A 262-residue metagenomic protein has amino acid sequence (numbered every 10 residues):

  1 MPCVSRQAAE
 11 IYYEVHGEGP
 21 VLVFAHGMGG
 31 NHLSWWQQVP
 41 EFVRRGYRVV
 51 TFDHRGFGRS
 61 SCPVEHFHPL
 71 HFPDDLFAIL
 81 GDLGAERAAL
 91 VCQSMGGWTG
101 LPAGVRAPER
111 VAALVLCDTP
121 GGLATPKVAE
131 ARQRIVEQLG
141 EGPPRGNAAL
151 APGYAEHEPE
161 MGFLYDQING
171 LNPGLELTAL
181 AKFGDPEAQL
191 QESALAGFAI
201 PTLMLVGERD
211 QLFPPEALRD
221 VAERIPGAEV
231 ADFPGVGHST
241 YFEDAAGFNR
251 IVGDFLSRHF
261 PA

Functional and structural regions predicted by a protein language model:
A9-C62: Conserved HGGG/HGGXW glycine-rich cap/lid loop of the alpha/beta-hydrolase fold
V39-P40, R44, V50-V91, M95 (+1 more regions): Active-site loop/oxyanion-hole signature of alpha/beta-hydrolase fold enzymes
L101-R106, A112-E141: Flexible "cap/lid" loop of the alpha/beta hydrolase fold
A124-E130, E141-G197: Conserved alpha/beta-hydrolase catalytic His-Asp/Glu region
F198, M204-V206: Short beta-strand/loop motif that positions the catalytic acidic residue of the alpha/beta-hydrolase fold
I200, P214-E223: Short alpha-helix in the alpha/beta-hydrolase fold that links the catalytic acid
R209-F213: Acidic catalytic loop of the alpha/beta-hydrolase fold
A228-A262: Catalytic active-site module of serine/aspartate enzymes centered on a nucleophile-bearing elbow/loop
